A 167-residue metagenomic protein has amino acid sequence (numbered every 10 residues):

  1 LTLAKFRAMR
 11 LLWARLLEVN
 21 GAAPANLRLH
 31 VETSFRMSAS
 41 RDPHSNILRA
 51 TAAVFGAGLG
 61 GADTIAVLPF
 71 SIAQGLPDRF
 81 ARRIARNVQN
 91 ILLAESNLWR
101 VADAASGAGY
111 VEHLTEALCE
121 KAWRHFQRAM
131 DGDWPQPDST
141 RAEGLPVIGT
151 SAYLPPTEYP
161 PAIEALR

Functional and structural regions predicted by a protein language model:
L1-A57, L68-Q89: Helix-rich catalytic cores of soluble enzyme domains
S34-M37, A62, F70-I72, Y153-Y159 (+1 more regions): Short, glycine-/Ser/Thr-/acidic-enriched flexible segments
G61-I72, L98-A105: Short acidic/histidine-rich active-site segments
R83-R167: Catalytic-core signal marking the mid-to-C-terminal active-site face
